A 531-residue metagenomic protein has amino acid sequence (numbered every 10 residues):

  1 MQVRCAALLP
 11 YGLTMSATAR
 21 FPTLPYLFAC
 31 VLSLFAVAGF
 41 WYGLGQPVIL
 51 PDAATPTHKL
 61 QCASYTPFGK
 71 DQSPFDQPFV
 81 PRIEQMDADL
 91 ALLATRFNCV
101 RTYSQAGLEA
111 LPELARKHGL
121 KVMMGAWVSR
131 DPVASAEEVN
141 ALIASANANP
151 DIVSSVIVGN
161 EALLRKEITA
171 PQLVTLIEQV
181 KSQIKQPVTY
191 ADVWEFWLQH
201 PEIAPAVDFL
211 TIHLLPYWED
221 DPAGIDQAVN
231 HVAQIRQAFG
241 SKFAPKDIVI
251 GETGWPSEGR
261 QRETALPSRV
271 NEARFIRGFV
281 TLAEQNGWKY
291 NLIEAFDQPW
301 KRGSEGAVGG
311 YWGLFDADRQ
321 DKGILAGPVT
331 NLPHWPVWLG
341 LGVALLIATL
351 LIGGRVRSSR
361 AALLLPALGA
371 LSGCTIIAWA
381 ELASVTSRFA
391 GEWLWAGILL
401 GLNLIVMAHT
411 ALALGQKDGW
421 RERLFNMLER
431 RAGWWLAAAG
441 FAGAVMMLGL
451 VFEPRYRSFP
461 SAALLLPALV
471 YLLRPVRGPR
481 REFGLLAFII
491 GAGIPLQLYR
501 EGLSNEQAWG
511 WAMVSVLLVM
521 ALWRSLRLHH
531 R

Functional and structural regions predicted by a protein language model:
G39-D89, F97: Boundary/entry segment of secreted carbohydrate-active catalytic domains
V100, V156, L210, I250-E252 (+1 more regions): Conserved, mostly hydrophobic/aromatic
Q105, L111-P187: Substrate-binding cleft of extracellular glycoside hydrolase catalytic domains
M124, S154, D192-H231, W255-P256: Aromatic- and acid-rich polysaccharide-binding/catalytic face of secreted or lumenal carbohydrate-active enzymes
A126, V180-L198, P245-E252, K289-Q298: Aromatic-lined carbohydrate-recognition surfaces of secreted/lumenal glycan-active proteins
L214-P222, F243-E272: Active-site clefts of carbohydrate-active enzymes
P256, L266-A326: Substrate-binding cleft of secreted/luminal carbohydrate-active enzymes
V356-R531: Alpha-helical transmembrane segments of integral membrane proteins
